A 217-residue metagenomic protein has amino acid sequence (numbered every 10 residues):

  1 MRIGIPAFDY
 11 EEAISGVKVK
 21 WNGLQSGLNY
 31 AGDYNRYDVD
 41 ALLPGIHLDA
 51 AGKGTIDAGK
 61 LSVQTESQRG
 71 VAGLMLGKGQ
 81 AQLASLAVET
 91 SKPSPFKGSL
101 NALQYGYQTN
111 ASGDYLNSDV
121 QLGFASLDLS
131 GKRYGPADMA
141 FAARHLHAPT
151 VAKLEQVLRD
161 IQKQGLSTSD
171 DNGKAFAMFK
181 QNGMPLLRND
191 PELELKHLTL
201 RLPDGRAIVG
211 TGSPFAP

Functional and structural regions predicted by a protein language model:
M1-P217: Glycine-rich, small/hydroxylated-residue low-complexity segments
